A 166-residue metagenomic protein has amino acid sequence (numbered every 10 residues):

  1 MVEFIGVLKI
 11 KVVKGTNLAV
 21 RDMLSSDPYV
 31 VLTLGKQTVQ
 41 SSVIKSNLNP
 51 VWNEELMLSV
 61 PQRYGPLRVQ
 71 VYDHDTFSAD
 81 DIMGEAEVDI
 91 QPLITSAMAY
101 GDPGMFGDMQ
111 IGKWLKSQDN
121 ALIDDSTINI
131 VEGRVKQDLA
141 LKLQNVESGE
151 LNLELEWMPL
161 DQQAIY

Functional and structural regions predicted by a protein language model:
M1-V7: PEST-like, low-complexity acidic/proline-rich intrinsically disordered segments, predominantly at protein N-termini
E3, T16-L18, S25, D73-D161: C2-type phospholipid-binding modules
V7-N49, D75: Calcium-regulated, polybasic anionic-phospholipid
W52-L56, L139: Short strand-edge motifs at loop-to-beta-strand transitions and within beta-strands of extracellular beta-rich domains
M57-Y64: Short Pro-Gly-centered beta-turn/loop motif in secreted/extracellular proteins
G65-Y72: A short, solvent-exposed beta-strand micro-motif common in secreted/extracellular proteins
Q163-Y166: Activation corresponds to long, low-complexity, non-globular regions
